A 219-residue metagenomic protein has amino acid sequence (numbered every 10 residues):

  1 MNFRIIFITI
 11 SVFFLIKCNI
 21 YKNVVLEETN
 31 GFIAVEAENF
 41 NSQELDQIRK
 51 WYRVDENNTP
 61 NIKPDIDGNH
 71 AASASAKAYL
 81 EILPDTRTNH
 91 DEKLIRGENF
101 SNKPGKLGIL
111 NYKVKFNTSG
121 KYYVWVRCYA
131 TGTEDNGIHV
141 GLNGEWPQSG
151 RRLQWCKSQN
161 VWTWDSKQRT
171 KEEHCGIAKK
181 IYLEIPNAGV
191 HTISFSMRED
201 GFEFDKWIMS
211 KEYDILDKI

Functional and structural regions predicted by a protein language model:
M1-K22: Bacterial Sec-dependent N-terminal signal peptides
I20-I219: Extracytoplasmic
